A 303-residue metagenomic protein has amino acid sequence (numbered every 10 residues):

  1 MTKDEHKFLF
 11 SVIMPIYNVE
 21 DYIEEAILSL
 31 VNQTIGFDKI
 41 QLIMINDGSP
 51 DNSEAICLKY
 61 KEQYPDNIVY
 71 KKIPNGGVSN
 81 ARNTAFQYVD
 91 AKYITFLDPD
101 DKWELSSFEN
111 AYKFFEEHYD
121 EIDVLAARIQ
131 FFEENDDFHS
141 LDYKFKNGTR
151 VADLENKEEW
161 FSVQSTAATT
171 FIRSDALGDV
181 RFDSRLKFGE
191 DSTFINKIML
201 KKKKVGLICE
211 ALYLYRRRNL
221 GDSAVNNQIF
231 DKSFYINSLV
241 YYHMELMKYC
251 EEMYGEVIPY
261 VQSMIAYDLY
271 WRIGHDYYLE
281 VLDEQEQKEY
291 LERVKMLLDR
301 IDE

Functional and structural regions predicted by a protein language model:
F8-S11, Q41, T193: Cell-envelope/extracellular polymer assembly enzymes that use nucleotide-activated donors
V19-Q33: Short, well-formed alpha-helical segments that are part of the catalytic scaffolds of diverse glycosyltransferases
L30, D47-G48, G76, A85 (+1 more regions): Conserved short acidic donor-positioning loop in nucleotide-sugar-dependent glycosyltransferases
N46-A55: A conserved acidic beta->alpha catalytic loop
I73-V89, N110: Glycine-rich, basic loop-to-helix element that forms the pyrophosphate-binding segment of sugar-nucleotide handling
I94: Short aromatic/hydrophobic "clamp" motif used to bind/position activated sugar donors
K102, S106-D142: Conserved donor NDP-sugar-binding/catalytic core segment of glycosyltransferases
D153-Y242, E252-G255, P259: Conserved nucleotide-sugar donor-binding catalytic segment
